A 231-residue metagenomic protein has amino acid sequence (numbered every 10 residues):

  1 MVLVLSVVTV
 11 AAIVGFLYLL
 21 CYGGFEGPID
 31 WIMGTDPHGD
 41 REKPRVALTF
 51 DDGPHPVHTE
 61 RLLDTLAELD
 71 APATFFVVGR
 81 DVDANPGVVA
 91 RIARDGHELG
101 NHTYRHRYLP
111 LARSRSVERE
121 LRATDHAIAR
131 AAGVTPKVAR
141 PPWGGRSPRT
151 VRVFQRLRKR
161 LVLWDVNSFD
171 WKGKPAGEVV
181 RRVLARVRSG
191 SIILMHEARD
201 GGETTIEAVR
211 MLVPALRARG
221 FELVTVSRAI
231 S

Functional and structural regions predicted by a protein language model:
M1-L5, H55, S147: Alpha-helix initiation/capping motif
M1-P37: N-terminal membrane-anchoring alpha-helices
V2, F16, E60-L63, E118 (+1 more regions): Generic N-terminal initiation segments characterized by hydrophobic and/or small/turn-forming residues
S6-G15, R45, E68-R80, R130-P136 (+1 more regions): Short charge-dense sequence patches
G15, L19-Y22, D40, P72 (+5 more regions): Homeobox/homeodomain signature
Y22-A112, S116, E120-A123, A127 (+2 more regions): Active-site beta->alpha N-cap acidic-glycine motif
A84, R107-E222, S227-S231: Catalytic domains of cell-wall/extracellular-matrix polysaccharide-remodeling enzymes, centered on de-N-acetylation
